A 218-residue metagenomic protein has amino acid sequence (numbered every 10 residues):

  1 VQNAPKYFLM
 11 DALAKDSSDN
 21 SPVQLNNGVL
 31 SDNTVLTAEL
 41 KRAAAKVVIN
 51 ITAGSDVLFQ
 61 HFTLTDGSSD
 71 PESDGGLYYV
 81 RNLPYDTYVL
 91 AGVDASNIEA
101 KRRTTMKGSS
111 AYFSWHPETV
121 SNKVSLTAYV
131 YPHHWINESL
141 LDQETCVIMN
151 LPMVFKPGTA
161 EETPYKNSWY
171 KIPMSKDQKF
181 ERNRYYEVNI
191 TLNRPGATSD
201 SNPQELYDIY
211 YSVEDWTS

Functional and structural regions predicted by a protein language model:
V1-R42, N50-T52, P173-S218: Extracellular beta-sheet/turn segments enriched in Thr/Pro/Gly and aliphatic residues
P22-L30, L36-K41, K46-R184: Tryptophan-paired
